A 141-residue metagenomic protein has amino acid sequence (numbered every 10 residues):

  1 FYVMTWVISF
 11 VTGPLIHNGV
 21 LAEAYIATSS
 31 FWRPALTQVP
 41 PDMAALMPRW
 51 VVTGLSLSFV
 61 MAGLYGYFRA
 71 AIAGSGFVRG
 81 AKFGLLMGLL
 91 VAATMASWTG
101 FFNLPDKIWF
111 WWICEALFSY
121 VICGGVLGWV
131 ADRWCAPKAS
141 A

Functional and structural regions predicted by a protein language model:
F1-A141: Juxtamembrane/disordered regions of integral membrane proteins
